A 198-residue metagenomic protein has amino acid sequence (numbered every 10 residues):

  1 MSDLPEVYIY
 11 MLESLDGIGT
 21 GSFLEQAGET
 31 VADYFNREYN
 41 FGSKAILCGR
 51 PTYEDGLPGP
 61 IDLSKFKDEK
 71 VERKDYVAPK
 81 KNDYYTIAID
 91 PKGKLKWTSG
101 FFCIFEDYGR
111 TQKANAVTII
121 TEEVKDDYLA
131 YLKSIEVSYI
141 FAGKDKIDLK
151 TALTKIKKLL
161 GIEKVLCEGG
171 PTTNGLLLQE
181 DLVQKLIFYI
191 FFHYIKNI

Functional and structural regions predicted by a protein language model:
M1-I198: Enzymes that bind and transform nitrogen-containing heteroaromatic metabolites
